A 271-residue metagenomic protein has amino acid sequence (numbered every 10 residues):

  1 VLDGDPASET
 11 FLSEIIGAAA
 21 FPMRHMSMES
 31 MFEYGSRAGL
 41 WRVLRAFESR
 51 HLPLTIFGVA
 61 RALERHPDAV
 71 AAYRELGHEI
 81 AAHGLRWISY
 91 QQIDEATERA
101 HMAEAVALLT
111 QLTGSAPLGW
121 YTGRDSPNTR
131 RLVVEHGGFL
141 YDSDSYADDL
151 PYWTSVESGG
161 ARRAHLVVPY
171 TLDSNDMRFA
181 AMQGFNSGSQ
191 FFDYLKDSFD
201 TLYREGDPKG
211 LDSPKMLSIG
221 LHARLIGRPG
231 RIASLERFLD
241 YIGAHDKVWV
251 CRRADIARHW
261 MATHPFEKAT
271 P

Functional and structural regions predicted by a protein language model:
V1-L166, F191-I219, L225-P271: Catalytic alpha-helical scaffold of carbohydrate-active enzymes acting on polysaccharides/glycoconjugates
G159-F179: A structural motif
D176-Y194: Binuclear metal-dependent hydrolase catalytic cores centered on His/Asp/Glu-rich metal-binding motifs
